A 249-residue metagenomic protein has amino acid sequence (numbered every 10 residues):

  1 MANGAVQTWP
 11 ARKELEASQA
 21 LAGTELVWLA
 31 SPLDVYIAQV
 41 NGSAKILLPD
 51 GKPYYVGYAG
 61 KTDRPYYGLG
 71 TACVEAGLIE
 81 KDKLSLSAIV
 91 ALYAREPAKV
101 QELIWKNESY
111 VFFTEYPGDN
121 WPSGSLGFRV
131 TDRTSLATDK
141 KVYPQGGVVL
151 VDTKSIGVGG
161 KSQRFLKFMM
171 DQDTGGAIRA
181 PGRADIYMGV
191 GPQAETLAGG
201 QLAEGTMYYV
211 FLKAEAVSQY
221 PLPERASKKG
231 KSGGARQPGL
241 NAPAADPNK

Functional and structural regions predicted by a protein language model:
M1-P117, G124: Secretory/export targeting leaders with adjacent low-complexity proregions
D119-K249: C-terminal soluble interaction/assembly domains
